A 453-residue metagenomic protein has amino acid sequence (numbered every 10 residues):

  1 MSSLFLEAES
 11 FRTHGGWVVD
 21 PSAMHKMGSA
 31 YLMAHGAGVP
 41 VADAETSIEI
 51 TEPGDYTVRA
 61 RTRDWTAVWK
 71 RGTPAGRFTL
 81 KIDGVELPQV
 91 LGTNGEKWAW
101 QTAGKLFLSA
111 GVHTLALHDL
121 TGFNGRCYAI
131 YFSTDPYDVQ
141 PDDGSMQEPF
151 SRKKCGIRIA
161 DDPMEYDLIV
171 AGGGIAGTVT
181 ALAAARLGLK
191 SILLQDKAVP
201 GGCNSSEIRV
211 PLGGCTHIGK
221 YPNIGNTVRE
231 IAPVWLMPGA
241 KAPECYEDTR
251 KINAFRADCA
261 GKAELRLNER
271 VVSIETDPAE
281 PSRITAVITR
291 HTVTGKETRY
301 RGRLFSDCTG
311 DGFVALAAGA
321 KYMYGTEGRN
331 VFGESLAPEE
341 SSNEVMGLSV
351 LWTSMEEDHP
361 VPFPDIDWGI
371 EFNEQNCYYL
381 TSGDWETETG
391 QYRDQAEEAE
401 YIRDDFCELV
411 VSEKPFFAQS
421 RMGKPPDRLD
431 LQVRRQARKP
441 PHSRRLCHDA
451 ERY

Functional and structural regions predicted by a protein language model:
M1-D161: Extracytoplasmic
W69-R71, C127-A129, P141-G144, A181-A183 (+5 more regions): Short, solvent-exposed loop/turn and secondary-structure capping segments
K81, R290-T292: A generic structural motif
C155-D162, C203, T227, N268 (+3 more regions): Flavin (FAD/FMN)-binding glycine-rich loop and adjacent Rossmann-like elements that form
D162-G174: Beta1/beta-strand and adjacent pyrophosphate-binding region of the FAD-binding site in flavoprotein oxidoreductases
I169-A171, E275, G302: Membrane-embedded transmembrane-helix bundle of lipid-linked glycan/lipid transferases
G177: N-terminal Rossmann-fold NAD(P) dinucleotide-binding loop
A183, L189-K190, Q195-D277, S282 (+2 more regions): Conserved N-terminal/central alpha/beta ligand/cofactor-binding core
